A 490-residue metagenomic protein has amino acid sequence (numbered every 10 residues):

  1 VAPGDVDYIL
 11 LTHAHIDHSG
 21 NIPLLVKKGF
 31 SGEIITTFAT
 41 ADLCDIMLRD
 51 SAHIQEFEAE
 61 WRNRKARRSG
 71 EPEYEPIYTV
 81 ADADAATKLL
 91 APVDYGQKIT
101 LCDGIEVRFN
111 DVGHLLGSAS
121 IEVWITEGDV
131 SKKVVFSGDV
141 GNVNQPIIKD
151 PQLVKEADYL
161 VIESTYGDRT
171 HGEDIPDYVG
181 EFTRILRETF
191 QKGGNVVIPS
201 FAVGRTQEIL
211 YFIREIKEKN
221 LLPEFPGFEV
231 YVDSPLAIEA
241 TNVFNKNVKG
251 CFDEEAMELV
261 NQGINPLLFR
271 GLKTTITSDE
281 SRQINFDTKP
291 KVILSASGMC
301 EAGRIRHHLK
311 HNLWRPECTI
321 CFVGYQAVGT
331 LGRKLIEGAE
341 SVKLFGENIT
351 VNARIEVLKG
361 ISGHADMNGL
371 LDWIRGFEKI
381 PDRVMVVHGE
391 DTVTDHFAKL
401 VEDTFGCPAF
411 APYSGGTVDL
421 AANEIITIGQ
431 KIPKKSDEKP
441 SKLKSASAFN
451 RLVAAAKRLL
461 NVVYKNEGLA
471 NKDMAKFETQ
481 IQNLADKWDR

Functional and structural regions predicted by a protein language model:
V1-L10, H15, S19, V26-E208 (+2 more regions): His/Asp/Glu-rich metal-coordinating catalytic cores of metallo-dependent phosphodiesterases/hydrolases acting on
Q55-E60, V248-N261, K343, I426-R451: A polyampholytic, Gly/Pro-enriched intrinsically disordered region
I105-F109, V243-C251, L371-D372, A421-P433: Short, surface-exposed amphipathic charged segments that create phosphate/polyanion-binding patches used for binding
P146-V161, V248-E255, Q326-N352: Short, compositionally biased "basic patch" segments
T183-T330, V342-K343, V393, L400-T404 (+1 more regions): Hard-cation-handling environments
R315, E390-K434: C-terminal, active-site-flanking charged/polar segments
K343-I374: Generic long, charged, amphipathic alpha-helical segments
G415-A475: Charged, amphipathic alpha-helical linkers/stalks
